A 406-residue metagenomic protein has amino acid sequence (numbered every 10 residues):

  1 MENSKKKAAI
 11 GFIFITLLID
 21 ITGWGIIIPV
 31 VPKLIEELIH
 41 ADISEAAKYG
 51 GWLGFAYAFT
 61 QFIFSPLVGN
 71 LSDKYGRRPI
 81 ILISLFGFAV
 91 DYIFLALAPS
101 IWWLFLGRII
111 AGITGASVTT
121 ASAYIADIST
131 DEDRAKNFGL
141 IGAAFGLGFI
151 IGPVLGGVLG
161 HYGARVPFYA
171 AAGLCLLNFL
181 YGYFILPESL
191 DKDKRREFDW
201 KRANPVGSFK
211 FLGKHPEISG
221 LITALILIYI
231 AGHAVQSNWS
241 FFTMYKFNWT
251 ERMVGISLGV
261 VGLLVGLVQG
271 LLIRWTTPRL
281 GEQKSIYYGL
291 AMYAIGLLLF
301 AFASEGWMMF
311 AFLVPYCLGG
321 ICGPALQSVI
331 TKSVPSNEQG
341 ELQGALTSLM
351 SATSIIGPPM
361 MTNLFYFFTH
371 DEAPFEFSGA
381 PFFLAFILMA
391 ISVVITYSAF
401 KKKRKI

Functional and structural regions predicted by a protein language model:
E2-K7, P187-A224, Y245-K246: Juxtamembrane intracellular "pre-TM" segments in multi-pass secondary transporters
V30-A47, S237-V254: Short amphipathic helix-loop junctions that connect adjacent transmembrane helices in Major Facilitator Superfamily/SLC
F62-I101: Conserved MFS/SLC helix-loop-helix module at the cytosolic interface between two early adjacent transmembrane helices
I63-G76, V268-E282, F365: Helix-to-loop junctions at the C-terminal end of transmembrane segments in multipass secondary transporters
G76, L97-W102, T114, N248 (+1 more regions): Helix-breaking motifs and short loop linkers at transmembrane-helix boundaries and internal kinks in secondary membrane
G107-G146: Cytoplasmic helix-loop-helix junction between adjacent transmembrane helices in 12-TM secondary transporters
G160-G173, N363-M389: A membrane-interface helix-boundary motif in multi-pass transporters
Q283-L326: C-terminal transmembrane helical hairpin of 12-TM major facilitator-type secondary transporters
